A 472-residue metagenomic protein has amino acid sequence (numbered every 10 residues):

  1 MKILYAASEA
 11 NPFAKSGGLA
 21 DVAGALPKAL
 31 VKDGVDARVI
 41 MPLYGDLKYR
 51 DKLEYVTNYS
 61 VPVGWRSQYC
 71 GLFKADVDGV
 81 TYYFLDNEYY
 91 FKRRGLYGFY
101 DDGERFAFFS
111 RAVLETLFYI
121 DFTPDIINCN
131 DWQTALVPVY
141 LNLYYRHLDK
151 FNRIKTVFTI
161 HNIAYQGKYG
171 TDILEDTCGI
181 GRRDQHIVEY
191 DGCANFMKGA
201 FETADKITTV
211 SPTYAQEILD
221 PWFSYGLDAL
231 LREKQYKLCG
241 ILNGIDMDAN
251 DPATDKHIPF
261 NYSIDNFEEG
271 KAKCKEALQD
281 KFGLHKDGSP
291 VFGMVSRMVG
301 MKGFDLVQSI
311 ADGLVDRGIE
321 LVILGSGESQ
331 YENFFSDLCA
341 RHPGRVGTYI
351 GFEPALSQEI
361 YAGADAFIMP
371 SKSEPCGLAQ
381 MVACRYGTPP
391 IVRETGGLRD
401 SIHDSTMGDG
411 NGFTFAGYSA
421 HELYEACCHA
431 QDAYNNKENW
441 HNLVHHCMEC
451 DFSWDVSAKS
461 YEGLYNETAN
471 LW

Functional and structural regions predicted by a protein language model:
M1-W472: Catalytic cores of nucleotide-sugar-dependent glycosyltransferases that transfer UDP/GDP/TDP-activated
